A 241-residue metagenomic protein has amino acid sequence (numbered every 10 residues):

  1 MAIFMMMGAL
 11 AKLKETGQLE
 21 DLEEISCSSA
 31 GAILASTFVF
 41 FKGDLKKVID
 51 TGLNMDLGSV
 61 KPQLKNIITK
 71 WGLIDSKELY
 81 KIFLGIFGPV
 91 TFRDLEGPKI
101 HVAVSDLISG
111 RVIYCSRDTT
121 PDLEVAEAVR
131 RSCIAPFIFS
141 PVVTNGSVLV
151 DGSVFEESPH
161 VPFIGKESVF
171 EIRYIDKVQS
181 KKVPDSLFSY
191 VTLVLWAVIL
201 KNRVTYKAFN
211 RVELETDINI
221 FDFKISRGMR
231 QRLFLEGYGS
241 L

Functional and structural regions predicted by a protein language model:
M1-S28, S36-L241: Patatin-like phospholipase
